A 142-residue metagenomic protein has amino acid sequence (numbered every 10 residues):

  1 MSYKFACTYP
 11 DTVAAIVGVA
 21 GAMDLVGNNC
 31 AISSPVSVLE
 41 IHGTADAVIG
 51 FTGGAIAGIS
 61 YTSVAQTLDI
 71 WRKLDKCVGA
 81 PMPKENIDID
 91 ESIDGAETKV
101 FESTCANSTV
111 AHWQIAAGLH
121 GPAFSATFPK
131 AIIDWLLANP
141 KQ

Functional and structural regions predicted by a protein language model:
M1-F5, Y9-V13, S63-T67, F128-I132: Stable alpha-helical elements in mature extracytoplasmic
M1-V36, A47: Primarily recognizes the serine-hydrolase "nucleophile elbow" in alpha/beta-hydrolase and SGNH/GDSL folds
S2, A6-C7, G21, I41-G53 (+1 more regions): Cell-envelope and extracellular/periplasmic
G18, N29, F51-G53, K84 (+1 more regions): A generic "cationic amphipathic patch" detector
V19-A22, S33, A55, D88 (+1 more regions): Flexible domain-boundary/linker segments
S37-I41, T62, R72-Q142: C-terminal catalytic histidine-bearing segment of alpha/beta-hydrolase fold enzymes
A47-S63, A123-S125: Conserved alpha/beta-hydrolase "acid-adjacent" motif
A47-T52, L68-L74, Q142: Short C-terminal domain-edge/linker segments immediately following a structured domain
